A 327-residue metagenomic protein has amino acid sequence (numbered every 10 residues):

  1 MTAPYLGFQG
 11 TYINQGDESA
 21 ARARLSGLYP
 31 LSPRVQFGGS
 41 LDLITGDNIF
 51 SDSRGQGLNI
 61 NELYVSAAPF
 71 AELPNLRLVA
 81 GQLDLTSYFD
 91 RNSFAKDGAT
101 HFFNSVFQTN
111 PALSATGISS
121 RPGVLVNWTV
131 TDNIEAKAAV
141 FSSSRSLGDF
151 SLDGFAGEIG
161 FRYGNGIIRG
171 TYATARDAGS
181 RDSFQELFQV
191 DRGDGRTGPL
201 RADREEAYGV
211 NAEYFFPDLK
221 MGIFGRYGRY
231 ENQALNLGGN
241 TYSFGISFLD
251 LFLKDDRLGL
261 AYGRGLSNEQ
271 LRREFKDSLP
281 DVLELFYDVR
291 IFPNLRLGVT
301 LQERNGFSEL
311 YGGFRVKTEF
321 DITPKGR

Functional and structural regions predicted by a protein language model:
M1-P4, T131-N133, F161-L271: Detector for outer-membrane/organellar transmembrane beta-barrel domains, recognizing the amphipathic beta-strand
P4-L6, P33-G38, A71-L76, N133-A138 (+5 more regions): Repeated loop/turn-to-beta-strand initiation elements of outer-membrane beta-barrel proteins
Y5-Q9, A20-R22, L58-E62, S119-R121 (+5 more regions): Transmembrane beta-barrel architecture of outer-membrane proteins
Q9-I13, D42-I44, G81-L85, F141-S143 (+7 more regions): Outer-membrane beta-barrel pore domains and translocons
I13-A20, T45, T116-I118, S143-D153 (+5 more regions): Solvent-exposed loop/turn segments connecting transmembrane beta-strands in outer-membrane beta-barrel proteins
S19-S143, D153, F161-G164, S243-E269: Outer membrane beta-barrel
N48-F50, S87-N92, L147-D149, G179-D182 (+4 more regions): Outer-membrane beta-barrel proteins
L63, A67, I246, L283 (+3 more regions): Outer-membrane beta-barrel "beta-signal"
